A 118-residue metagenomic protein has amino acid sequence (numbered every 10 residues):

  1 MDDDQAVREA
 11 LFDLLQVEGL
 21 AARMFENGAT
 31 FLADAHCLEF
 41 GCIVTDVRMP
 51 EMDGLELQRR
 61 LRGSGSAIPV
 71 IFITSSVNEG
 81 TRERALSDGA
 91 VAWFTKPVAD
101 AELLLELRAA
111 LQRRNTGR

Functional and structural regions predicted by a protein language model:
D4-R23: Two-component/phosphorelay signaling modules centered on CheY-like receiver
F25-A29: Conserved Asp/Asn-Gly motif in the active-site loop of CheY-like receiver
L38-V44: Active-site beta3 strand of CheY-like receiver
D46, T74: Active-site residues of response regulator receiver
M49: Receiver (REC) domain active-site loop signature in two-component systems and cognate sites in sensor histidine kinases
G80, V98-L111: C-terminal output helix
